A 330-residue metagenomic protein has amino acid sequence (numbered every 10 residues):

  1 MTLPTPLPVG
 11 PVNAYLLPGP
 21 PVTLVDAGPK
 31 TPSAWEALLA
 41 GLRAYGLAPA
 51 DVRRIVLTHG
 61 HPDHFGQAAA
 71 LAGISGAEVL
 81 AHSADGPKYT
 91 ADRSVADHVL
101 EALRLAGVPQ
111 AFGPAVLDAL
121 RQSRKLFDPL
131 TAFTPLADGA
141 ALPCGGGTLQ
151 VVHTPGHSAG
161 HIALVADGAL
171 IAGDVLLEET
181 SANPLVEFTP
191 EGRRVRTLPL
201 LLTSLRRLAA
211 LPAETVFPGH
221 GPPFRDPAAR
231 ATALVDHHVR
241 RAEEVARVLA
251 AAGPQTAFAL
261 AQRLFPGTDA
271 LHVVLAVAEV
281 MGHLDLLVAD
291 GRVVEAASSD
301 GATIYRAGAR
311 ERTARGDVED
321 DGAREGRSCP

Functional and structural regions predicted by a protein language model:
M1-Y45, P49-D51, A163-E178: Conserved beta-strand hairpin/beta-sheet module of binuclear metal-dependent hydrolase folds, prominently
G10, S33-E36, R43-P143: Active-site HxH/HxHxD metal-binding segment of metal-dependent hydrolases
T23-V25, V56, V79, I171 (+1 more regions): Residue-level marker for buried hydrophobic side chains located in beta-strands that build the well-ordered beta-sheet
P29-T31, Q122-F127, T131-F133, A141-P143 (+1 more regions): Metallo-beta-lactamase
T58-H64, H82, P155-H157, H161 (+2 more regions): Histidine-centered divalent metal-coordination motifs
G73, T154, V288: Short, contiguous alpha-helical
A96-L100, N183-P190, L264-G267: Short glycine/proline- and charge-enriched loop/turn segments that cap or connect secondary-structure elements
E244-P330: C-terminal regulatory/interaction regions
